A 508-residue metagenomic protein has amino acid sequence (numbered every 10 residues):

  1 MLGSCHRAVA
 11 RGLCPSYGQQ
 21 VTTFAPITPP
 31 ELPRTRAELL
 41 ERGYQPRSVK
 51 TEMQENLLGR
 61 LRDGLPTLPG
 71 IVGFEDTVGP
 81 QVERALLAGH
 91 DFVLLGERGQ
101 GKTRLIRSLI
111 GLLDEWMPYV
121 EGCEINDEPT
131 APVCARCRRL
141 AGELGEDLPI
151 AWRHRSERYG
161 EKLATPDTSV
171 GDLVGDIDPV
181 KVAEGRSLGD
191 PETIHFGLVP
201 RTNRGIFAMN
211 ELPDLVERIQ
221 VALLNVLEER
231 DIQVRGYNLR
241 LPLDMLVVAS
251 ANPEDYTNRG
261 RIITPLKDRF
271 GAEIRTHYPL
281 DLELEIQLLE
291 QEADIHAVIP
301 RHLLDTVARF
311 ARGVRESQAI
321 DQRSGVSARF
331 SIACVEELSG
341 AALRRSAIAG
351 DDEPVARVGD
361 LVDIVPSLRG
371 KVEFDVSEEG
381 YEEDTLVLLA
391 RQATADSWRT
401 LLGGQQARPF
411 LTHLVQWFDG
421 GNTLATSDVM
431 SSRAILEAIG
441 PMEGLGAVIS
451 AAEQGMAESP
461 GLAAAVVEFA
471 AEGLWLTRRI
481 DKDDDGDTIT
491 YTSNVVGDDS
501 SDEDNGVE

Functional and structural regions predicted by a protein language model:
G43-Q54, T257-R261, K267-S324, S346-G350 (+2 more regions): Conserved C-terminal "switch" segment of AAA+ ATPases
G43-S48, G59-V78: Dynamic helix-loop-helix/coil hinge segments at AAA+ ATPase domain boundaries and subdomain interfaces
F74-E75, E83-G89, E97-R98, V199-T202 (+1 more regions): Phosphate-binding P-loop
A88-F92, R312-I320, I332-E353, S367 (+1 more regions): AAA+ ATPase "lid" subdomain C-terminal helix
G101-K102: Conserved glycine(s) of the Walker
L105, L109: Hydrophobic positions on the alpha1 helix immediately C-terminal to the Walker A/P-loop
L113-I150, S156-L198, N203-H296, G340-A349: Canonical AAA+ ATPase core
R323, L343-E508: C-terminal engagement/docking regions of AAA+ P-loop ATPases
